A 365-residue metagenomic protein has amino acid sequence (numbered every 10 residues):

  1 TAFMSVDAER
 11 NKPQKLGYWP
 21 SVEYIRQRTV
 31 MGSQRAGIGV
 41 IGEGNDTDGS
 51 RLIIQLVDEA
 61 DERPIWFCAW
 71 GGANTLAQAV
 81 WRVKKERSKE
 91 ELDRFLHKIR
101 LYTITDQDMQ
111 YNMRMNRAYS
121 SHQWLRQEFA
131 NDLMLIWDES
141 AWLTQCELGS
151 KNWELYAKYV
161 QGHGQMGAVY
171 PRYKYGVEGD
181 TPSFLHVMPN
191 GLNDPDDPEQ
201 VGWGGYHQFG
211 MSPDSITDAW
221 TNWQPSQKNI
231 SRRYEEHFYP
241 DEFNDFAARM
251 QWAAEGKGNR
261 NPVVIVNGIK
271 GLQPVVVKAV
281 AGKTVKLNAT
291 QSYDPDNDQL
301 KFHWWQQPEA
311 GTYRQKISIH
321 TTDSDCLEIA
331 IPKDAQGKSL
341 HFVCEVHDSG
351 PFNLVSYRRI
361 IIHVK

Functional and structural regions predicted by a protein language model:
T1-I317, C326-A330, D334-S339: N-terminal acidic, glycine/proline-rich low-complexity segments
I319-T321: PDZ domains, with a preference for the canonical peptide-binding region formed by the helix
H347-N353: Short, solvent-exposed loop/turn segments at the edges of extracellular beta-sandwich modules
N353-I360: Extracellular and select intracellular beta-sandwich modules with Ser/Thr-enriched, small-residue motifs on
I361-K365: Short beta-strand edge segments in extracellular beta-sheet folds
